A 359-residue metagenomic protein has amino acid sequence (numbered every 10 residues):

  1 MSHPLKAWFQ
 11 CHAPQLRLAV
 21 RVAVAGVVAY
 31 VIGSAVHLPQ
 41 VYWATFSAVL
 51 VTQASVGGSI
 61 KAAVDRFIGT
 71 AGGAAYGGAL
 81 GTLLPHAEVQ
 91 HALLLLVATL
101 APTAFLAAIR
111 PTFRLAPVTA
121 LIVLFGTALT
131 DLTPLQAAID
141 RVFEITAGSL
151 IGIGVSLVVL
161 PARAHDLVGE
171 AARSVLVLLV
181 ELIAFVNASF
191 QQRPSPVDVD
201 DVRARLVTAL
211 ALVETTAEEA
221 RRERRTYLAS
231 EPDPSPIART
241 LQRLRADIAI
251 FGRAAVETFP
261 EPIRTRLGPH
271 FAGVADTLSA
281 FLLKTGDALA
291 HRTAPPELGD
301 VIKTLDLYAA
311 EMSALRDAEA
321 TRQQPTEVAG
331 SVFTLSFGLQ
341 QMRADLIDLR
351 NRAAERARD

Functional and structural regions predicted by a protein language model:
M1-L210, A217-E218, N351: A transmembrane helix-and-boundary motif of multi-pass membrane transporters/channels
M1-R17, V31, L167-P234, A246 (+1 more regions): Long, hydrophobic alpha-helical segments that serve as membrane-spanning/inserting helices
A23, A35-P39, L244, V301 (+1 more regions): Short linear sequence motifs
A238: A contiguous, well-structured pocket-lining segment that forms one wall/lid of small-molecule binding clefts in soluble
L241: Positively charged, phosphate-engaging catalytic surfaces used for nucleic-acid and nucleotide handling
